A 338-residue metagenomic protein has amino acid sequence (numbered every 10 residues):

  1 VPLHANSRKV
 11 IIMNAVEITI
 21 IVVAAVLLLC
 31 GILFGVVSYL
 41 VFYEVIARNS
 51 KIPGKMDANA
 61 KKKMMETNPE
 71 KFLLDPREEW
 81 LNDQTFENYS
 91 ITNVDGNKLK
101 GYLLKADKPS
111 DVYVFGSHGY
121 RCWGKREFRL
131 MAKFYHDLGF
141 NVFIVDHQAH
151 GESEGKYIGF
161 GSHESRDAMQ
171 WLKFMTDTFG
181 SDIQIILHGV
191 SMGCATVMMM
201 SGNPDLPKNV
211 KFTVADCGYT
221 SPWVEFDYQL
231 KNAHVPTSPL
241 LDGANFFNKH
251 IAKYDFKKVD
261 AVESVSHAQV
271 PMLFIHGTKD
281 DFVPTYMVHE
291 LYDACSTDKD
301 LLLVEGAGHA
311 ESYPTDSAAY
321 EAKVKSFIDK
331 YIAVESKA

Functional and structural regions predicted by a protein language model:
L27-T92: An N-terminal hydrophobic leader/cap segment in hydrolases
Y120-F134, H147: The serine-hydrolase catalytic nucleophile loop
Y135-E154: Conserved alpha/beta-hydrolase
I158-F179: Alpha/beta-hydrolase active-site loop
M199-D255, E263: Hydrolase active-site cap/lid region
H267-A268, F274-H276, D280: Short beta-strand/loop motif that positions the catalytic acidic residue of the alpha/beta-hydrolase fold
D293-A310: Catalytic histidine neighborhood in serine/cysteine hydrolases with alpha/beta-hydrolase-type architecture
T315-A338: Catalytic active-site module of serine/aspartate enzymes centered on a nucleophile-bearing elbow/loop
